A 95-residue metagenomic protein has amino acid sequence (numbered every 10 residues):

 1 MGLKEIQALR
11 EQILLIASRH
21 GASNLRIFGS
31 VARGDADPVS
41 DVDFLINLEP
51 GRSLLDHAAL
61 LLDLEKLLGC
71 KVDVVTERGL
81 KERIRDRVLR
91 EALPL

Functional and structural regions predicted by a protein language model:
M1-N24, A32-P38, E49-L95: Catalytic core of pol beta-like nucleotidyltransferases
I27: Conserved histidines in hydrophobic membrane contexts and catalytic metal-binding motifs
P38-V39, F44: A short, structured beta-strand/loop element
